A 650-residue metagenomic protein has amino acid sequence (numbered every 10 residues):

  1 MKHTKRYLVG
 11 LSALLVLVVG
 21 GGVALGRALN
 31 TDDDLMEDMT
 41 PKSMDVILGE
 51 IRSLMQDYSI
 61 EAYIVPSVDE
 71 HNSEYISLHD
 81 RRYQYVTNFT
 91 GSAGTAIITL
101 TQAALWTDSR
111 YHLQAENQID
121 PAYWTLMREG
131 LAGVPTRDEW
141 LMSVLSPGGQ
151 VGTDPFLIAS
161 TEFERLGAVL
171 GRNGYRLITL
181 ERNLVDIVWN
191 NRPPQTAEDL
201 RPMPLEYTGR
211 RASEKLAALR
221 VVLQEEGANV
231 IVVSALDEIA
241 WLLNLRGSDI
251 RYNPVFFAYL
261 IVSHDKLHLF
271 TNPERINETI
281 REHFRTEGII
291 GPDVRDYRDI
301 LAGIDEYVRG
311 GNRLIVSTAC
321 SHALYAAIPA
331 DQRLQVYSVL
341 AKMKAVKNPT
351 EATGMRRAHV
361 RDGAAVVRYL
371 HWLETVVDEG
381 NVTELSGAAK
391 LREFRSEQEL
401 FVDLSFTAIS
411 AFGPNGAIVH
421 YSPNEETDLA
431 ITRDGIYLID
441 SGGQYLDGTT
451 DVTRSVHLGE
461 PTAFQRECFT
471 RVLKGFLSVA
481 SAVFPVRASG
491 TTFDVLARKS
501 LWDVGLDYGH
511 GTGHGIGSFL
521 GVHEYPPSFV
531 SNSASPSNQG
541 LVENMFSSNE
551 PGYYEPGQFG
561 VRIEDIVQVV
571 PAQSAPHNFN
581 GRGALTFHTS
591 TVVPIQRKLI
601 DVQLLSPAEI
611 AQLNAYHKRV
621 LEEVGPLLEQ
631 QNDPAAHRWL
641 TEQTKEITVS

Functional and structural regions predicted by a protein language model:
M1-K2, V23: General helical secondary-structure elements
K2-S12: N-terminal Sec-pathway targeting helices
R6, A28-S650: Active-site neighborhoods and metal-handling regions in enzymes and metal-associated proteins
L11, G21, L29-D32: Long, low-complexity, tandem-repeat intrinsically disordered regions
S12-A13, G521: Enrichment for repetitive, rod-forming helical segments
V16-G26: Hydrophobic alpha-helical membrane-insertion segments, chiefly the h-region of N-terminal signal peptides
